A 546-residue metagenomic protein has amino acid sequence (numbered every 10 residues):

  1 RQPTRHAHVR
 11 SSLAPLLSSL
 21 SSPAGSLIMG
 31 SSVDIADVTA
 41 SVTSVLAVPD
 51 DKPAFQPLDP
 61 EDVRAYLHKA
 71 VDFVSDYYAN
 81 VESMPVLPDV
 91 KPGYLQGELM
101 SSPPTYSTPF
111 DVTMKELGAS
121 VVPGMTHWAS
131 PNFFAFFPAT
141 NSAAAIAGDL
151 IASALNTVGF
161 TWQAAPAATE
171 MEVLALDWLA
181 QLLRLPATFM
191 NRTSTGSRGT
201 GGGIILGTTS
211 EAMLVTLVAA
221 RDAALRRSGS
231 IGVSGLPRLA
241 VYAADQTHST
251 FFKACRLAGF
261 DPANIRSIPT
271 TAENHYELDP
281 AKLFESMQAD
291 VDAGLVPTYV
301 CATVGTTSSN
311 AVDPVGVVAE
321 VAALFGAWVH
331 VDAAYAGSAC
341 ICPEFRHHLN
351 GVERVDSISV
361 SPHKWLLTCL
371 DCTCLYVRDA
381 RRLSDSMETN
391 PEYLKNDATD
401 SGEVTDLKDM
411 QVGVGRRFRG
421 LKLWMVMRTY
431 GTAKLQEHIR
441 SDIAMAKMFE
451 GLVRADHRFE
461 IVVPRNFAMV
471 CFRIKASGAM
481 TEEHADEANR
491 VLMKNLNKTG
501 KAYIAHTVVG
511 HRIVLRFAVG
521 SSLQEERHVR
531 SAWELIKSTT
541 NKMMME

Functional and structural regions predicted by a protein language model:
R1-L58, E285, K542-E546: Eukaryotic N-terminal low-complexity, Ser/Thr- and Lys/Arg-rich leader segments that predominantly function as
S12, P23-S26, H506-E546: PLP-dependent enzyme catalytic core of the Aspartate aminotransferase-like
G30, D34-T200, K494-A502, I513-L515 (+3 more regions): N-terminal entrance/gating region of PLP-dependent enzymes' catalytic architecture
T195-G196, T208-R382: Conserved PLP-enzyme active-site core in the AAT-like
Q246-H248, A272-E273, G305-T307, A336 (+11 more regions): Short, glycine-/Ser/Thr-/acidic-enriched flexible segments
F325, N350-H457: Active-site C-terminal subdomain of aminotransferase-like
E460-R465, I504-V509: Short beta-strand
I461-L496: Conserved PLP-binding catalytic core of the aspartate aminotransferase-like
